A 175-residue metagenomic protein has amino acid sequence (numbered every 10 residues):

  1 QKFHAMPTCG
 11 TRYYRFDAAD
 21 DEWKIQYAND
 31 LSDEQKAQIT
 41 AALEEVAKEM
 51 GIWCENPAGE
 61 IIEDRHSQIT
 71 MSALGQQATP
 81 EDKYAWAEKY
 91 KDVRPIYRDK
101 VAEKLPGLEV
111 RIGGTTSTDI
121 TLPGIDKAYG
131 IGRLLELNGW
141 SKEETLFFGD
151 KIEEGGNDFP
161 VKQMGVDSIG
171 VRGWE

Functional and structural regions predicted by a protein language model:
Q1, Q35, P123-K127, G173: Phosphate/oxyanion-binding active-site loops and adjacent basic polyanion-contact surfaces
Q1-I61: Active-site phosphate-binding/coordination module
G10, G75-A78, I152: Short, glycine/serine-rich, charged loops/turns that create anion-binding and catalytic segments at active sites
T11-R15, S117-I120, E175: A short acidic, often aromatic-flanked loop/helix-cap motif at beta-alpha or helix-coil junctions that lines enzyme
D17, E81, N157-D158: Short glycine-/acidic-enriched loop or helix-start segments at secondary-structure transitions that form or flank
E49-L146: Conserved acidic, metal-coordinating active-site core of Asp-based, Mg2+-dependent phosphoryl-transfer enzymes
M71, I131, L137, S141-E175: Acidic, Mg2+-coordinating phosphoryl-transfer loop and its flanking beta/alpha structural elements, shared across
